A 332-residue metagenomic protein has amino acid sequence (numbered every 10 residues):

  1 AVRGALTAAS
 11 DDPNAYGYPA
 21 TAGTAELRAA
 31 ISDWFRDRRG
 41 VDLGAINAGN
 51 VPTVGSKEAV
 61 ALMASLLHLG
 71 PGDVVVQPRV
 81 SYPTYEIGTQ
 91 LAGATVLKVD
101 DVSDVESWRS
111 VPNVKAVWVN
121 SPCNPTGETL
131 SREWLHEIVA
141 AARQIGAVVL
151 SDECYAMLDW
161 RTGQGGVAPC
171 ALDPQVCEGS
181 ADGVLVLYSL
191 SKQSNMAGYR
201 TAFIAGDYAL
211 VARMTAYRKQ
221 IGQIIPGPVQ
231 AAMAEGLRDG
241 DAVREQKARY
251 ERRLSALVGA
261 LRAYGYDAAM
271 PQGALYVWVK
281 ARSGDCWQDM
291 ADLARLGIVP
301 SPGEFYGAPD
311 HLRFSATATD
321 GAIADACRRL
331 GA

Functional and structural regions predicted by a protein language model:
A1-Y18, P112, A147, D207 (+1 more regions): N-terminal "arm"/small-domain region of PLP-dependent enzymes with the aminotransferase-like
G4, V176-E251, S255: Conserved core segment of the aminotransferase class I/II
N14-A140, M157-E178: Conserved core of the PLP fold type I
D33, D37, V41-G44, G179-S180 (+2 more regions): PLP-dependent enzyme catalytic core of the Aspartate aminotransferase-like
Q77, K98, S151, P300-P302: Hydrophobic residues in well-ordered beta-strands that form the structural core
A92, Q144-I145, Y264: Helix C-cap/helix->beta junction micro-motif
I221-V229, M233, A256-V258, Y276-L296 (+2 more regions): Accessory recognition modules or surfaces
Q230, A234, A248-V258, D267-K280 (+1 more regions): Conserved glycine-rich beta-strand-loop-beta hairpin in the small C-terminal domain of fold type I
